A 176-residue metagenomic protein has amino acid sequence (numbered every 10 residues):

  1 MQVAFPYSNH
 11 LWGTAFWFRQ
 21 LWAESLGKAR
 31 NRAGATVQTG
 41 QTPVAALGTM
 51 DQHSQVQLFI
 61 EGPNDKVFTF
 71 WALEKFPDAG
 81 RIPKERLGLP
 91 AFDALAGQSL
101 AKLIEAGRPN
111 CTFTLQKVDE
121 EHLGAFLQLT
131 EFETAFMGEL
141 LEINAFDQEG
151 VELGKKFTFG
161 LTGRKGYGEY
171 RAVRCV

Functional and structural regions predicted by a protein language model:
M1-V176: A SIS-like phosphosugar-recognition module
